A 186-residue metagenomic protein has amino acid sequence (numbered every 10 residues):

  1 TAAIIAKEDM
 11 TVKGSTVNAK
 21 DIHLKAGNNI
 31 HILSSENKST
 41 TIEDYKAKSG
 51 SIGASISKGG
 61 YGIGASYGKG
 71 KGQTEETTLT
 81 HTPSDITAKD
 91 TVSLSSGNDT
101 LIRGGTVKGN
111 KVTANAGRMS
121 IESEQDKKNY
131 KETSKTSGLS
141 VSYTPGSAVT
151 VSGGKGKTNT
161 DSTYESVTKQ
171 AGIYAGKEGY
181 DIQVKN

Functional and structural regions predicted by a protein language model:
T1-N186: Binding/recognition "hotspot" determinant
